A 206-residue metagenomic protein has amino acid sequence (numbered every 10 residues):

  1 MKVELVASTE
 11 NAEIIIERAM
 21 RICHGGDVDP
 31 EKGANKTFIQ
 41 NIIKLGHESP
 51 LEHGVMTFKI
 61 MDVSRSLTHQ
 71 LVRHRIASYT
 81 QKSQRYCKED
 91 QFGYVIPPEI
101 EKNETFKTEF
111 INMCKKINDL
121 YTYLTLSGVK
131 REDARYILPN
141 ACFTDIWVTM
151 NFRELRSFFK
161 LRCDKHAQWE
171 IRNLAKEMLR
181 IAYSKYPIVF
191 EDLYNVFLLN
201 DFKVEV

Functional and structural regions predicted by a protein language model:
M1-V206: Family-specific signature for flavin-dependent thymidylate synthase
